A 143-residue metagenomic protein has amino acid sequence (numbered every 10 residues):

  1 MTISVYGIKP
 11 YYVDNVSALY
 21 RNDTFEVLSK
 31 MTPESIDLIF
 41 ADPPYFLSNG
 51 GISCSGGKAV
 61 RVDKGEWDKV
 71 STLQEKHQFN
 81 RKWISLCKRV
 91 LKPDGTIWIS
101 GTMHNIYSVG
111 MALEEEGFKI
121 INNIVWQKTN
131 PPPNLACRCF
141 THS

Functional and structural regions predicted by a protein language model:
M1-S143: Core catalytic lobe of class I
